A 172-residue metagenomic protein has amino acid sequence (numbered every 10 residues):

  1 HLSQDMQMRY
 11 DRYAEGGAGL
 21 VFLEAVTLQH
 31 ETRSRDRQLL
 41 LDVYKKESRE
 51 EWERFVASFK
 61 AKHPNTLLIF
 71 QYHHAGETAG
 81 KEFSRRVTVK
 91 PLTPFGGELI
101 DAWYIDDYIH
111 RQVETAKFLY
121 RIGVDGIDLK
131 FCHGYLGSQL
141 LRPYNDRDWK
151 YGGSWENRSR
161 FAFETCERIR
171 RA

Functional and structural regions predicted by a protein language model:
H1-I69: Glycan-recognition patch characteristic of GH18 chitinases/ENGases and related GlcNAc/peptidoglycan-binding proteins
M6-G16, E53-K62, Q112-I127, A162-A172: Short amphipathic alpha-helices and their capping/turn segments at secondary-structure boundaries
G16-G19, T32-R33, G76, G126 (+1 more regions): Glycine-centered flexibility motif
L23-A25, L129-C132, S138-R142: Non-cysteine beta-strand/loop elements that form the S-adenosyl-L-methionine
T27, H74-G76, F131-H133: Active-site-proximal loop/turn and secondary-structure-junction residues that shape catalytic pockets, frequently
R33-E51, K81-D107, G137-F163: Glycine-rich tight-turn/loop motif centered on a GG-T
A57, N65-L67, H73-I122: Non-globular sequence segments
L68-F70, I127-L129: Active-site regions of oxyanion-processing enzymes, predominantly non-cytosolic
